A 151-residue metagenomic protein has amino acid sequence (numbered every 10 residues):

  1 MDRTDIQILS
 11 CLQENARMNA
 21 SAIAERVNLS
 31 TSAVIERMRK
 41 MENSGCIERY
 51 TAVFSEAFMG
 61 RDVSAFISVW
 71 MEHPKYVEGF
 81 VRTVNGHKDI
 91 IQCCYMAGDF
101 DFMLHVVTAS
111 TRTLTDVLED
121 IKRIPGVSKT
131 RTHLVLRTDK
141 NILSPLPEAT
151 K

Functional and structural regions predicted by a protein language model:
M1-K151: A compositional/biophysical signature of low hydrophobicity enriched in polar/charged and small residues
